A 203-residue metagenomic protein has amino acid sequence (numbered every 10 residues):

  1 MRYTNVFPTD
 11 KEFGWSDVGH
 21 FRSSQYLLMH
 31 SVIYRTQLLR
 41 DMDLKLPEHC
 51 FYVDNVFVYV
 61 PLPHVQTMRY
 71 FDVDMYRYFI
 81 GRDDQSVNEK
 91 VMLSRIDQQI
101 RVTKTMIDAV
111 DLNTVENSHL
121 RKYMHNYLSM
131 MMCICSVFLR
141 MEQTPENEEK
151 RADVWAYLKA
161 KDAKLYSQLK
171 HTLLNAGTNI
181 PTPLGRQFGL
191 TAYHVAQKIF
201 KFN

Functional and structural regions predicted by a protein language model:
M1, L38, E116-L120, E142: Short acidic, glycine/proline-enriched loop segments that cap or flank alpha-helices
M1-R69, I80-M92: Donor-binding/catalytic cores of nucleotide-activated saccharide and glycerol-phosphate transferases/polymerases
L46-E48, T114-R121: Short helix-to-loop capping/linker segments positioned immediately adjacent to catalytic or ligand/cofactor-binding
N55-V58, T103, M131: Hydrophobic alpha-helical core bundles mediating ligand binding, dimerization, or RNAP-core interactions
V73-R82, N88-V115, I134, M141-K164: Catalytic core of nucleotide-sugar-dependent glycosyltransferases
D97, R101, H119-Y127: Residues within HEAT/ARM-like alpha-solenoid scaffolds
Y123-F138: Amphipathic alpha-helical repeat scaffolds of TPR domains
M141-N203: Membrane-interface aromatic/basic loop that binds lipid-linked glycans or pyrophosphate carriers, typified by
